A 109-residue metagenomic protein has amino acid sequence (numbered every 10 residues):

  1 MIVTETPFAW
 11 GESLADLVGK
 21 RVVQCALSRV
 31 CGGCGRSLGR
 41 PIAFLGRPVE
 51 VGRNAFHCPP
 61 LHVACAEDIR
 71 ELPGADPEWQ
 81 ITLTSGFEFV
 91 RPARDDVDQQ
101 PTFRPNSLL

Functional and structural regions predicted by a protein language model:
T6-V22, I42-P48: Short Cys/His-rich Zn2+-coordinating modules
Q24-V30, A55-C58: Short metal-coordination and nucleic-acid-contact micro-motifs, chiefly zinc-binding Cys/His arrays
C31-G35, H62: Short cysteine-rich clusters marking metal-coordination/redox-active sites
C34-S37, D68: Cys/His-rich metal-chelating microdomains
G39-F44, E71: Short, non-ligating residues that shape and space the ligands of small metal-coordination modules and catalytic
G46-P59: Short linker/helix segments within small regulatory modules
H57-E78: Short metal-binding segments enriched for Cys and/or His
G74-L109: Intrinsically disordered, low-complexity, charge-dense segments enriched in Lys/Arg and Glu/Asp interspersed
